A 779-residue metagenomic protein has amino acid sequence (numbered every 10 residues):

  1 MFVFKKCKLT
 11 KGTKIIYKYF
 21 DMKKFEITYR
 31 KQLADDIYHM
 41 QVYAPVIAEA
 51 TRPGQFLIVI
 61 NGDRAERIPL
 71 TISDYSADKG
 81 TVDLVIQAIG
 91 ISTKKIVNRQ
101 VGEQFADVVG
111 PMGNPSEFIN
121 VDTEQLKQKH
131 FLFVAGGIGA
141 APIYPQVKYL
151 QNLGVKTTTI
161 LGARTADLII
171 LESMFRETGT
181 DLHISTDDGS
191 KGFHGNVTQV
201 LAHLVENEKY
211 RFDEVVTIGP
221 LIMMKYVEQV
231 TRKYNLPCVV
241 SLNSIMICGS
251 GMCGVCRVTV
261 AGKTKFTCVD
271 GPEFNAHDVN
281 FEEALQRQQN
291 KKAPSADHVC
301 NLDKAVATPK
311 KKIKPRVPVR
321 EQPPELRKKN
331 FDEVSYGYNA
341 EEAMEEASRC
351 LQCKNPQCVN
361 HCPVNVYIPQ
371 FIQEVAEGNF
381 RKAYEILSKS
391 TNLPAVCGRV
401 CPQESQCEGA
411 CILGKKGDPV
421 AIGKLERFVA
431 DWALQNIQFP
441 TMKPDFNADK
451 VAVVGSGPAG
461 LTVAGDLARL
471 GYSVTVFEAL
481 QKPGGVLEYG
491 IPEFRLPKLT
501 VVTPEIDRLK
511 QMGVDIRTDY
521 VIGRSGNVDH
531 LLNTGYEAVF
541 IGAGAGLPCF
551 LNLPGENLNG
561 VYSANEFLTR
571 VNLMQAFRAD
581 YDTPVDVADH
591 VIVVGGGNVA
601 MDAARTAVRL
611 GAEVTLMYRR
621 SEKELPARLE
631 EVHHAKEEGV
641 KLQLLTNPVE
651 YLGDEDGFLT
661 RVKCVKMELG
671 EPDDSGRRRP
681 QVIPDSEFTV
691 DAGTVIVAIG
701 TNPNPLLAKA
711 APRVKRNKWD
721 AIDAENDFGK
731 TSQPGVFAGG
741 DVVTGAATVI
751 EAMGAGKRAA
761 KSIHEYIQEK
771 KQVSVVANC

Functional and structural regions predicted by a protein language model:
K23-E103: Ferredoxin-reductase
K94-N243: FNR/FR-type flavoprotein reductase catalytic core
A140-P142, L221-I222, N243-E273, S348-Y367 (+1 more regions): Local cysteine-cluster metal-coordination motifs and their immediate loop/turn environment, predominantly Fe-S cluster
T165-S173, S473-V476, L480-R517, A604-E650 (+1 more regions): Rossmann-like dinucleotide-binding cores of NAD(P)H-dependent redox enzymes
N280, N557-A588, P672-A746: FAD-site-proximal beta/loop scaffold in flavoenzymes
V429-D445, V502-R524, P548-L610, N717-D727 (+1 more regions): Glycine-rich dinucleotide-binding loop and its adjacent helix/turn
D445, K450-V454, D507-L553, E650-L659 (+4 more regions): Feature captures the FAD/FMN-dependent oxidoreductase FAD-binding
V742-I767: A conserved FAD-binding loop/helix module that cradles the flavin
